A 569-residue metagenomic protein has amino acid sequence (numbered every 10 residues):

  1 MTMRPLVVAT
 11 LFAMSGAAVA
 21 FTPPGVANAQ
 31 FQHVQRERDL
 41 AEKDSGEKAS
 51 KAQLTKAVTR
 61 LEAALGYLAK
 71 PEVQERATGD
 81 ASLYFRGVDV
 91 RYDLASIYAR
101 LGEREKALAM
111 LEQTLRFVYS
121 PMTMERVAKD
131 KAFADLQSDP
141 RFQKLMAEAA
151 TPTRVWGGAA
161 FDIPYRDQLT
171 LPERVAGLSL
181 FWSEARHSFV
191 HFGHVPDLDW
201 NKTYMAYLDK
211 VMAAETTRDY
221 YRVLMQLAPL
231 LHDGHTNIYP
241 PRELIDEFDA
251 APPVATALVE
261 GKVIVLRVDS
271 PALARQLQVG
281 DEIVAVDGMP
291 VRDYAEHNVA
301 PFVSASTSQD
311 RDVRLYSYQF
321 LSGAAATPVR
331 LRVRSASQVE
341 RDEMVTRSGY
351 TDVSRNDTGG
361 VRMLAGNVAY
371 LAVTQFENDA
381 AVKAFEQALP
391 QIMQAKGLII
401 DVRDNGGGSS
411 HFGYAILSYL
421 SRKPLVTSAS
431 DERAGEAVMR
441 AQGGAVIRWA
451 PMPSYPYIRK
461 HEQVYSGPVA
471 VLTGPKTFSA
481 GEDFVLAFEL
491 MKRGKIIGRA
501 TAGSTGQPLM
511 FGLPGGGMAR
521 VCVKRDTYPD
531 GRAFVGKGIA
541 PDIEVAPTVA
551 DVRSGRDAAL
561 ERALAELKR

Functional and structural regions predicted by a protein language model:
M1-V7: Bacterial N-terminal signal peptides that target proteins for export
V7-V8, A18: Cleavable N-terminal signal peptides
A20-E72, A77, L83-G87, L94 (+10 more regions): Flexible, low-complexity junctional segments that flank or bridge functional domains
A369, A395-I399, V464-A470, K492: Short, surface-exposed connector motifs at secondary-structure boundaries
P468-L490, K495-A502: Extended C-terminal subregions enriched in glycine
E489, G498-P514, A519-V521, F534-I543: C-terminal soluble interaction/assembly domains
T527-V552, R556: Active-site rim recognition segments
